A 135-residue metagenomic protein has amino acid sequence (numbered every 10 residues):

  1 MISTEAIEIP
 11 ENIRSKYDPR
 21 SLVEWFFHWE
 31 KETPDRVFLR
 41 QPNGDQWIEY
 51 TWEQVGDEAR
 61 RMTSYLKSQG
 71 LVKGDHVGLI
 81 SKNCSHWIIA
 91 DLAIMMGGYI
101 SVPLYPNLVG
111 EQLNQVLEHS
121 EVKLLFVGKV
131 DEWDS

Functional and structural regions predicted by a protein language model:
M1-R20: Flexible, non-catalytic linker and terminal segments flanking ANL/adenylate-forming cores
N12-I13, D45, D131-W133: Short histidine/acidic/glycine/proline-rich micro-motifs that form metal- and phosphate-coordinating active-site loops
S15, I48, W52, P103: Flexible, glycine- and charge-enriched loops at secondary-structure boundaries
Y17-F38, D57: A short N-terminal helical cap/helix-turn-helix that marks the beginning of AMP-binding/adenylate-forming
P34, S85, S101-P103: Proline-centered helix-kink/hinge sites
F38-L92, V109-N114, E118: Conserved AMP-binding/adenylate-forming core of the ANL superfamily
M96-S135: Structural core segment of the AMP-binding/adenylate-forming
